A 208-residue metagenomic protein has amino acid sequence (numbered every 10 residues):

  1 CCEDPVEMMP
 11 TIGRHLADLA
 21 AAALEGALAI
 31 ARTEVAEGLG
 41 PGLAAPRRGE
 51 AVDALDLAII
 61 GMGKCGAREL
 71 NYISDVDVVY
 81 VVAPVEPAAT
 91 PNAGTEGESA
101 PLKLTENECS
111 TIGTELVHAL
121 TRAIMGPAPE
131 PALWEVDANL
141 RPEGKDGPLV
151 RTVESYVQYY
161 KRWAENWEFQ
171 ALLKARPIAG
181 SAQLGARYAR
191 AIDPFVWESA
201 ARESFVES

Functional and structural regions predicted by a protein language model:
C1-S208: A nucleotide- and high-energy phosphate-metabolite-utilizing enzyme signature
